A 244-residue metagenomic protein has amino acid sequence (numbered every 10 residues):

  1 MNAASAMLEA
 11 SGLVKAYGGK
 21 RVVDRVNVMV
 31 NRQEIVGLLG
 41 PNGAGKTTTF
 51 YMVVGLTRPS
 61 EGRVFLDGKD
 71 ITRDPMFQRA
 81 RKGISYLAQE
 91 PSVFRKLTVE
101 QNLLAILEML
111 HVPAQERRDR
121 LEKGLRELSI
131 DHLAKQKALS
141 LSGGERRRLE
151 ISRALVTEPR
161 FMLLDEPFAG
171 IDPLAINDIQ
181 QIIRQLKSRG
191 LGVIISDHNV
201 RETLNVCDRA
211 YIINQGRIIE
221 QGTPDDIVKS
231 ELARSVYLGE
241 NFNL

Functional and structural regions predicted by a protein language model:
L39-P41: The feature captures the beta-strand-to-loop junction immediately N-terminal to the Walker
V54: Helix-to-loop junction immediately C-terminal to a conserved catalytic motif
R58, D70-S85, E90, R95 (+3 more regions): ABC ATPase NBD coupling module
L104, Q115-L133, Q180-R184: Conserved ABC ATPase "signature" region
K137-L141, E145: Conserved ABC ATPase signature
E158: Conserved catalytic motifs of ABC-family nucleotide-binding domains
M162-E166: Catalytic Walker B motif of ABC-type/P-loop ATPase nucleotide-binding domains
